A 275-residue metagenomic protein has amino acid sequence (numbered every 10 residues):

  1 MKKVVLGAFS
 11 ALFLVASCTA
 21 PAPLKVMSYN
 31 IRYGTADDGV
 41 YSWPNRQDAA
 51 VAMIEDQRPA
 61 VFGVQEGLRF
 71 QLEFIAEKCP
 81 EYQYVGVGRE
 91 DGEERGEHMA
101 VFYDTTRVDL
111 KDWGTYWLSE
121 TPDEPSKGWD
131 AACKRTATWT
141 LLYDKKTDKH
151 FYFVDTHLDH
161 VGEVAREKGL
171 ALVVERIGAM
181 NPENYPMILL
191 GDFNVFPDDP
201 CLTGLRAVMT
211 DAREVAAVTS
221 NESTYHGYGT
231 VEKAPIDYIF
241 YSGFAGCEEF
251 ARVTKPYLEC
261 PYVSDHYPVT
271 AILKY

Functional and structural regions predicted by a protein language model:
M1-A8: Bacterial N-terminal signal peptides that target proteins for export
V5, V15-K78, D91-G96, A171 (+1 more regions): N-terminal, active-site-proximal structural segment of metallo-dependent hydrolase catalytic domains
P23-T35, K111-Y116, K149-D159: Active-site-proximal beta-strand elements of phosphoester/diester hydrolases
K25-S28, V61-Q65, V85-G86, A100-V101 (+7 more regions): Structural recognition of the beta-strand scaffold that forms the well-ordered cores of secreted hydrolase catalytic
T35-D38, L118-W129, T156-V164: Surface-exposed cleft-lining segments at the edges of enzyme active sites
E55-P59, A76-E81, R107, V174-P182 (+1 more regions): Sec-exported extracytoplasmic/periplasmic mature domains
V61-H150, G246-V253: Structured beta-strand-rich core segments of catalytic domains in phosphoester-bond hydrolases
V164, K168, E175-M187, N194-Y275: Metal-dependent phosphoester-hydrolase catalytic domains
